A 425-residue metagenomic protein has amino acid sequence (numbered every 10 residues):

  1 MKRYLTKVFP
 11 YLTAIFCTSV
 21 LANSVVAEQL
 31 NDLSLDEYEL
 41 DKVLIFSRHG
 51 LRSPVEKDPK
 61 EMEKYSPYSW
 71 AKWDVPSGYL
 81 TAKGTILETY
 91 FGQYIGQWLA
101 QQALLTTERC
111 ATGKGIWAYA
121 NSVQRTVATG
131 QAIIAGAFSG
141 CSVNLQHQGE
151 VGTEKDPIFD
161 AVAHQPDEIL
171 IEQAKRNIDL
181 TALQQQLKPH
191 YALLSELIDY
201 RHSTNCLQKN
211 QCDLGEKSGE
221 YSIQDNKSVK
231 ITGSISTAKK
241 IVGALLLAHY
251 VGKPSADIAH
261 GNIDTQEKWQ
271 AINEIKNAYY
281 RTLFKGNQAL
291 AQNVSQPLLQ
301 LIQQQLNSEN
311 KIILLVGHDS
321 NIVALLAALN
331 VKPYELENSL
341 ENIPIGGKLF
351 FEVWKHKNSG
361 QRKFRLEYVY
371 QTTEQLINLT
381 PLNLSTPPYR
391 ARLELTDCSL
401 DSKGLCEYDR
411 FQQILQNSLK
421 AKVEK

Functional and structural regions predicted by a protein language model:
M1-L12: Bacterial N-terminal signal peptides that target proteins for export
P10-V20: Bacterial N-terminal signal peptides
A22-A27: Boundary at the C-terminal end of the N-terminal hydrophobic targeting segment
E28-W117, N121-I313, G317-K425: Signature for phosphate-centric chemistry
